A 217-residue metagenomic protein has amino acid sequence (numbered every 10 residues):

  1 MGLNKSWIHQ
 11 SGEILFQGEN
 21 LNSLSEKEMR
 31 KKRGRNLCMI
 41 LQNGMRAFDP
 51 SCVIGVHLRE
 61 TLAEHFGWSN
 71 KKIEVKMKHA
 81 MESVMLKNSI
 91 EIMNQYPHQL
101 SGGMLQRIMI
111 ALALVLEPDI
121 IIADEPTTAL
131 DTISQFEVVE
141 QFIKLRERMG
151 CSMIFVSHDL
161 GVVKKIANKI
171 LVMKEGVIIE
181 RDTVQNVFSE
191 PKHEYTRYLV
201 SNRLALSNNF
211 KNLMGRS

Functional and structural regions predicted by a protein language model:
H9-N20: Conserved ABC transporter NBD signature motif
N20, K72-E91, S201: Conserved ABC ATPase "signature" region
K87-M93, R181-S217: Short catalytic/signature loops enriched in Gly
V115-D119: A short, proline-enriched helix->beta-strand linker immediately N-terminal to the Walker B motif in ABC-type P-loop
F136-M149, G161: Helical segment within the ABC ATPase nucleotide-binding domain
V163-K165: A short, surface-exposed alpha-helical micro-motif characterized by mixed small hydrophobic and charged/polar residues
